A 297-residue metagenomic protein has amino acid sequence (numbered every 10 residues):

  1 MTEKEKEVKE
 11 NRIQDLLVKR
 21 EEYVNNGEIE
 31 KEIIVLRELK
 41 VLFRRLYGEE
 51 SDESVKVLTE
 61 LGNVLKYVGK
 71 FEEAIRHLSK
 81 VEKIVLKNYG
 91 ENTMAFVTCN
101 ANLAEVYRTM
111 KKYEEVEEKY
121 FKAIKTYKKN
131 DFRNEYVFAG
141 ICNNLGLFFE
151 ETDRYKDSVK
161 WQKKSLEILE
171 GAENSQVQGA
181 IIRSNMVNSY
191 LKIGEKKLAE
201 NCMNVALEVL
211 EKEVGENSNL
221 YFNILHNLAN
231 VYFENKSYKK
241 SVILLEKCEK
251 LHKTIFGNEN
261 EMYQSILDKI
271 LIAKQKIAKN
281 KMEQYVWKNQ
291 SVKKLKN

Functional and structural regions predicted by a protein language model:
E5-E7, R45-E49, K87-E91, K129-R133 (+3 more regions): Short coil/turn linkers that connect adjacent helices within long alpha-helical scaffolds, especially alpha-solenoid
N11-R45, Y67: Alpha-helical segment of the N-proximal tetratricopeptide repeat
Q14-N25, D52-Y67, M94-T109, Y136-E151 (+3 more regions): Conserved alpha-helical positions within TPR/SEL1-like repeat arrays
K40-R45, E82-K87, K122-K129, L166-G171 (+2 more regions): Amphipathic alpha-helical segments of tetratricopeptide repeats
N258-N297: Terminal, low-structured helical/coil segments at or just beyond the last alpha-helical repeat
